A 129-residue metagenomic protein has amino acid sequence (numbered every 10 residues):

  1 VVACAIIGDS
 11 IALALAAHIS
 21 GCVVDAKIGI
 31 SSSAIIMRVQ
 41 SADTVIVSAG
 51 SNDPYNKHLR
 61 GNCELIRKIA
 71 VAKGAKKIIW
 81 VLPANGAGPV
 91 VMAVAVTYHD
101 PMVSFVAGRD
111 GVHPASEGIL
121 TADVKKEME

Functional and structural regions predicted by a protein language model:
V2-A17: Catalytic nucleophile-elbow at a beta strand-turn-alpha helix junction centered on a G-D-S/GDSL motif, marking
A5, D25-G29: Extracellular or exported targeting regions of proteins
A17-V24: Short helix-loop-beta junction
G21, I30-E129: Alpha-helical cap/lid subdomain in secreted, periplasmic, or secretory-pathway luminal O-acyl-processing enzymes
